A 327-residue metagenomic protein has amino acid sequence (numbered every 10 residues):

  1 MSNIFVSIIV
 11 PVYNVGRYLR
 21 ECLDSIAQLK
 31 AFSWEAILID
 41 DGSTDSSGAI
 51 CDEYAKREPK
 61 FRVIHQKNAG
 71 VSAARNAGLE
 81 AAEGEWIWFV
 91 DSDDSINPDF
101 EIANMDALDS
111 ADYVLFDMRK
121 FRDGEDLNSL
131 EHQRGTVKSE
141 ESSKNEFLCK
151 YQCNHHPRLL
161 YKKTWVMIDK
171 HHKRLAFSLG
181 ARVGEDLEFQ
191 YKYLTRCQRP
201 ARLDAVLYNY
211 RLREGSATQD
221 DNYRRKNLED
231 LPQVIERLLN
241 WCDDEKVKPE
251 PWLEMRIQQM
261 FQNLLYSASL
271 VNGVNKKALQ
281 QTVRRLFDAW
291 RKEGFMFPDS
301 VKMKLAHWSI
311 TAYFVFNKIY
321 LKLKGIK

Functional and structural regions predicted by a protein language model:
V10, S33-G42, R62-K67, D91-S92: Short beta-strand/loop segment that forms part of the nucleotide-sugar
D24-S33: Short, acidic, metal-binding catalytic loop of nucleotide-sugar glycosyltransferases
S25, D40-I50, D91: A conserved acidic beta->alpha catalytic loop
Q66-A82: Glycine-rich, basic loop-to-helix element that forms the pyrophosphate-binding segment of sugar-nucleotide handling
V71, S92-A201, Y208-K226: Donor-binding/catalytic cores of nucleotide-activated saccharide and glycerol-phosphate transferases/polymerases
I87: Short aromatic/hydrophobic "clamp" motif used to bind/position activated sugar donors
A205-E214, Q219-K248, M260-R291: Catalytic core of nucleotide-sugar-dependent glycosyltransferases
L270-K327: Membrane-interface aromatic/basic loop that binds lipid-linked glycans or pyrophosphate carriers, typified by
